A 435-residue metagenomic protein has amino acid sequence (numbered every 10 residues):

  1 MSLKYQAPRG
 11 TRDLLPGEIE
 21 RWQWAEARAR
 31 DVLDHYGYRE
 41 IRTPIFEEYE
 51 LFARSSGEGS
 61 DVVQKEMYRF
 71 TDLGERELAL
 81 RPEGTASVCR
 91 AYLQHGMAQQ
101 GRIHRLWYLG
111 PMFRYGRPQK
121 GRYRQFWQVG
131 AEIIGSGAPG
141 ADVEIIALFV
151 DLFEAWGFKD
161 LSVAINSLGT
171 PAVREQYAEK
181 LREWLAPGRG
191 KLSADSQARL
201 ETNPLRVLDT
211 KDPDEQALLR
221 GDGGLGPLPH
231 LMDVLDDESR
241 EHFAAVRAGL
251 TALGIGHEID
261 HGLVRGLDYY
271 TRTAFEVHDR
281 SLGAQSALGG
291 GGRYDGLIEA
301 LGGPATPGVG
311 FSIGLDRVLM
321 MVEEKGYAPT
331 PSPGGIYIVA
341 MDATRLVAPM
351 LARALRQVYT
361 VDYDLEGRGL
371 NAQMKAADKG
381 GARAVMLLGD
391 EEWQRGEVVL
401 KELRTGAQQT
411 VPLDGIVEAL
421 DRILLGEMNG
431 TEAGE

Functional and structural regions predicted by a protein language model:
M1-E435: TRNA-recognition modules of translation machinery and tRNA-sensing kinases, especially anticodon-binding
